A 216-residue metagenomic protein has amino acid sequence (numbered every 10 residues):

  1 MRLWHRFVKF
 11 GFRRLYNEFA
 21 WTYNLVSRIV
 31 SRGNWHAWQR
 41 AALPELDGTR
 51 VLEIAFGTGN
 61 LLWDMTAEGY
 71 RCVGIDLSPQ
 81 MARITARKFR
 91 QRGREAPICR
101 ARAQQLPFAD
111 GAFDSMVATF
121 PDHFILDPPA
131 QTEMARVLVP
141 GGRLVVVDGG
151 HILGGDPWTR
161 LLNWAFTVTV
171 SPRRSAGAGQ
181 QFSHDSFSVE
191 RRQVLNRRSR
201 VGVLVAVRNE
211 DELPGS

Functional and structural regions predicted by a protein language model:
M1-L46, N60, D64, T159-F166: Conserved class I S-adenosyl-L-methionine
F10, V146-G202: C-terminal alpha-helical "lid/dimerization" subdomain adjacent to the S-adenosyl-L-methionine
L52-I54, T58-Q105: Class I SAM-dependent methyltransferase SAM/SAH-binding core
Q104-M116: A short acidic, Gly/Pro-enriched loop at the edge of an enzyme's catalytic core that lines a small-molecule cofactor
S115-P128: A short SAM/SAH-binding and catalytic strip from SAM-dependent methyltransferases
P129-P140: A short glycine-rich, Lys/Arg-flanked "PGG" loop and its adjoining helix->strand segment in the class I
L204-S216: C-terminal lobe and adjacent flexible extensions of AdoMet/dcAdoMet transferase-like proteins
